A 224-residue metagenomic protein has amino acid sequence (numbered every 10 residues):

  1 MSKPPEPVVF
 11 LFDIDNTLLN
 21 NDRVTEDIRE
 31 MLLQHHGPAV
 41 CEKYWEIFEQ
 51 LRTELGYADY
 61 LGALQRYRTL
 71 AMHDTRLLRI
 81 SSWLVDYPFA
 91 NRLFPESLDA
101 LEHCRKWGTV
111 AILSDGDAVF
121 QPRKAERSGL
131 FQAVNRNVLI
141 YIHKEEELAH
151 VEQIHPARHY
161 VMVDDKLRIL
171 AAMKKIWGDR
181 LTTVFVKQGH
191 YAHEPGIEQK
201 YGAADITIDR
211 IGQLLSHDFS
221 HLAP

Functional and structural regions predicted by a protein language model:
M1-E46, T69-L70: Active-site neighborhood of HAD-like aspartate-dependent phosphohydrolases
M1-P7, E126-M162, K166-P224: Asp-based, Mg2+/Mn2+-dependent phosphohydrolase catalytic module
L11-D13, L113, M162-V163: Generic enzyme active-site microenvironment
L18, V110, M162: Conserved SAM-binding loop
V24, H35-P38, F48-V85: A metal-dependent, Asp-based hydrolase signature
G62, S82-I112, E145, A149: Short, acidic loop-to-helix structural element flanking the phosphoryl-transfer center in phosphate-processing enzymes
F94, S114-G116, K166: Helix N-cap/beta->alpha junction signal
L101-A111, D115-L139: Substrate-recognition/cap helix-loop segment adjacent to the acidic, metal-dependent catalytic center of Asp-based
